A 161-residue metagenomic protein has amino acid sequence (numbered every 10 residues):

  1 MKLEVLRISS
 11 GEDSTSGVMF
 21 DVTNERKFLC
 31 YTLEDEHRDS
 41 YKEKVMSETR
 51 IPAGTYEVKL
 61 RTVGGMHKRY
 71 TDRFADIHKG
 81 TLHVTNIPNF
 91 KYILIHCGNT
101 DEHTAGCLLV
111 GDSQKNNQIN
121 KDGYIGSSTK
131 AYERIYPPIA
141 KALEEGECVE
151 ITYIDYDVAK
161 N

Functional and structural regions predicted by a protein language model:
M1-N161: Cell wall/extracellular polymer interaction/catalysis modules
